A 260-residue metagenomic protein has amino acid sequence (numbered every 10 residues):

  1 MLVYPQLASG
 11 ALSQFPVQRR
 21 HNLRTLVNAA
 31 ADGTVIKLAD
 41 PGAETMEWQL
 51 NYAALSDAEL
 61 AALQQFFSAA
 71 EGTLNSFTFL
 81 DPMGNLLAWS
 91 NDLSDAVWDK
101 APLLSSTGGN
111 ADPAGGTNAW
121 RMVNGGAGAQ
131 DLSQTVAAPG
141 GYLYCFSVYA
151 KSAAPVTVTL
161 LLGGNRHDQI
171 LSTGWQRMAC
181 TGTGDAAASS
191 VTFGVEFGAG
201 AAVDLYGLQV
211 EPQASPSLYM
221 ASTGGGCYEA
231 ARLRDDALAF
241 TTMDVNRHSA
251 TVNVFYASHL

Functional and structural regions predicted by a protein language model:
M1-L86, N124-A127, A153, S215 (+1 more regions): Extracellular/virion structural assembly segments
L86-S106, V210-T223: Short, tryptophan-glycine- and acidic/Ser/Thr-enriched carbohydrate-recognition patches
W89-D95, A129-T157, C180-G182, G207-Q209: Extra-cytoplasmic beta-strand recognition segments
G108-Q130: Short carbohydrate-recognition loop motifs
A154-G163, V191: Beta-strand acidic-aromatic groove motif in beta-rich domains, primarily in extracellular
G164-A188: Extracellular carbohydrate recognition and processing domains and analogous Trp-centered ligand-binding platforms
A179-L208: Extracellular beta-strand ligand-recognition surfaces/modules
